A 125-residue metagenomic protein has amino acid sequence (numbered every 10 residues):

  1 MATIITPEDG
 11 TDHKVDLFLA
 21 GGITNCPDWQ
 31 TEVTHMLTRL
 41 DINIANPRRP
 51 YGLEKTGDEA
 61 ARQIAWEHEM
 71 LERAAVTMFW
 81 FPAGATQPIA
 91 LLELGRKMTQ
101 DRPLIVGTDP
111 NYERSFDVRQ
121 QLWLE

Functional and structural regions predicted by a protein language model:
M1-E125: Conserved catalytic or regulatory cores that recognize and/or transform ribose-phosphate-containing ligands
